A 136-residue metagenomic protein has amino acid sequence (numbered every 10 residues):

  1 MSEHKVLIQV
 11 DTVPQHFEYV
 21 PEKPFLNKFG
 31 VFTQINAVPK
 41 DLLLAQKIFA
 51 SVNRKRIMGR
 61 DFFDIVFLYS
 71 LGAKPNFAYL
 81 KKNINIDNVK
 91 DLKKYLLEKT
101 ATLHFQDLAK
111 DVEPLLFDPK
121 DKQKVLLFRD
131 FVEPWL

Functional and structural regions predicted by a protein language model:
M1-L136: Structured mid-to-C-terminal alpha-helical surface segments
